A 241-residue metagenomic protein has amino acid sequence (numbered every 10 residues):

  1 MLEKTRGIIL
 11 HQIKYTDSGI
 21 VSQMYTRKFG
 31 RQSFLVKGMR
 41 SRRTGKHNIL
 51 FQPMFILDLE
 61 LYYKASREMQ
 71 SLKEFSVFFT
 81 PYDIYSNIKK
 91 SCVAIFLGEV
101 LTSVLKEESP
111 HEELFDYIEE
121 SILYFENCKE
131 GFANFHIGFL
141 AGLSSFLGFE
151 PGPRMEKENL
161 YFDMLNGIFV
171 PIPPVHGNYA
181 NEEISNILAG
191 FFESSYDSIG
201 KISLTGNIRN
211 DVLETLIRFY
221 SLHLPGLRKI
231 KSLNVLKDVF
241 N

Functional and structural regions predicted by a protein language model:
M1-N241: Non-catalytic alpha-helical scaffolds and adjoining flexible linkers that form interface surfaces for assembly
